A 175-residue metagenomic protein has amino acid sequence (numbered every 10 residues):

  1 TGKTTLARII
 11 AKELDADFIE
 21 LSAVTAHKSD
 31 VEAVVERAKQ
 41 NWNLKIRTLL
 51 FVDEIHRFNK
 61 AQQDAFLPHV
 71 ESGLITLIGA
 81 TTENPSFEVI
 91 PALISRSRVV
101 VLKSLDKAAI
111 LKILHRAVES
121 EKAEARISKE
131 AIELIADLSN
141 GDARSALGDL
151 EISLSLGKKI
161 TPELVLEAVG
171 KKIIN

Functional and structural regions predicted by a protein language model:
T1-L21, E36-K39, L67-P68, S72: Walker A/P-loop
A16, I90-S104: A short helix-turn-beta junction within AAA+ P-loop NTPase domains corresponding to the substrate/partner-engaging
A16-L49, K60: Short glycine-rich substrate-engagement loop in P-loop NTPases that contacts/grips substrate
L21, F51, T76-A80: Structural recognition of the conserved hydrophobic beta-strand(s) that form the central parallel beta-sheet of P-loop
S22-V24, R98-L111: Conserved AAA+ ATPase "SRH/arginine-finger" region at the nucleotide-binding site
H56-S95: Conserved catalytic/switch belt of AAA+ P-loop NTPases
L111-I132: Helix-loop-helix "sensor" segment of P-loop NTPases
E133-L138, R144-K158, L164-E167: C-terminal helical "lid" of AAA+/P-loop NTPase domains
